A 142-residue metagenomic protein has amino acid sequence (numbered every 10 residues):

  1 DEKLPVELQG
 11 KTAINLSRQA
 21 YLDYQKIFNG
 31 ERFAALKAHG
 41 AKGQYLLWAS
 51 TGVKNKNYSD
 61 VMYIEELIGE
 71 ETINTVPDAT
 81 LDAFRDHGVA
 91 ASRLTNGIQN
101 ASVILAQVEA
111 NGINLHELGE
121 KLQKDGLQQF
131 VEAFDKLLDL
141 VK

Functional and structural regions predicted by a protein language model:
D1-A79: Catalytic alpha/beta core domains of metabolic enzymes, predominantly
I27, E31, H87, N111: Change "in soluble alpha/beta enzymes" to "in soluble alpha/beta proteins
Y58-E109: A C-terminal functional module that forms or caps the active site or interfaces directly with catalytic machinery
V89-K142: Active-site or pore-adjacent capping/gating segments
